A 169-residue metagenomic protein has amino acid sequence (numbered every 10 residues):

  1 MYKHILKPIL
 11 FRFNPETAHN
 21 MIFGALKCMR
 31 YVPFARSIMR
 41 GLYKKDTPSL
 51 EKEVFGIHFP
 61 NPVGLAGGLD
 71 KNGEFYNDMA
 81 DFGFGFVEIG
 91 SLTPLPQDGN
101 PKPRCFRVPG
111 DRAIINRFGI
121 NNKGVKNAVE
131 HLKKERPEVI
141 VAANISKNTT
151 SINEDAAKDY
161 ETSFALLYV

Functional and structural regions predicted by a protein language model:
Y2-K52, N116-N121, V125: An N-cap/entry alpha-helix motif that binds or orients negatively charged groups
N14, L65, V87, A128: Conserved, mostly hydrophobic/aromatic
F59, G67-L69, A80, G119-P137 (+1 more regions): Conserved alpha/beta-domain cores
D70-E74: Active-site anion/phosphate-binding pocket segments in diverse small-molecule metabolic enzymes
F75-M79, Q97-R104, N153-A156: Short, conserved acidic/polar surface loops in the N-terminal third of protein domains
G90-I140: A gly/proline- and charged-residue-enriched helix-loop-helix capping module
